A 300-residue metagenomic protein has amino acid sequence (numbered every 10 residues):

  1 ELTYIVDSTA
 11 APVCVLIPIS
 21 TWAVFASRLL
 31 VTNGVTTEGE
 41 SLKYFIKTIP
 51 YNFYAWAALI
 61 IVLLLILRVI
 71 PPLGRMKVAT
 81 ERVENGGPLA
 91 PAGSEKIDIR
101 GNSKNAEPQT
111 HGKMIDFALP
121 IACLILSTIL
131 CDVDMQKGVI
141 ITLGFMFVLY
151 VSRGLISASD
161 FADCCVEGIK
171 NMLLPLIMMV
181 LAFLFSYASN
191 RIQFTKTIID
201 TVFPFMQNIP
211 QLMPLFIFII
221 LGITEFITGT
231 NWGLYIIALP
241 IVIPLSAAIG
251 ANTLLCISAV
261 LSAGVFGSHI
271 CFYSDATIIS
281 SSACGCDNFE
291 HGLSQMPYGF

Functional and structural regions predicted by a protein language model:
E1, I17-V35, G233-P244, L261 (+1 more regions): Re-entrant/interfacial helical elements at transmembrane boundaries that shape and gate the permeation pathway
E1-T9, E38-I46, G250-L255, C284-G299: Membrane-interface alpha-helices at helix entry/exit sites of multi-pass transporters
E1-V6, M179-V180, I209-P244, A248-I249 (+2 more regions): Hydrophobic alpha-helical transmembrane segments of multi-pass integral membrane proteins, predominantly secondary
T3-S20, N52-A55, A182-N190, T224-T230 (+2 more regions): Helix-loop-helix module between adjacent transmembrane segments
Y4, Y44-K47, D160-N171, T197-Q207 (+3 more regions): Short amphipathic alpha-helical coupling elements at transmembrane boundaries
T36, S41-F45, A58-C131, V139-C164 (+2 more regions): Long, contiguous bundles of hydrophobic transmembrane helices that form the permeation core of multi-pass
Y51-A55, P108-P120, K137, V166-M179 (+1 more regions): Helical membrane-embedded segments and adjacent short helical loop/helix-boundary regions of multi-pass membrane
I129-S152, S159-K196, Q211-I223, I227: Core transmembrane alpha-helical segments of multi-pass membrane transporters/permeases
